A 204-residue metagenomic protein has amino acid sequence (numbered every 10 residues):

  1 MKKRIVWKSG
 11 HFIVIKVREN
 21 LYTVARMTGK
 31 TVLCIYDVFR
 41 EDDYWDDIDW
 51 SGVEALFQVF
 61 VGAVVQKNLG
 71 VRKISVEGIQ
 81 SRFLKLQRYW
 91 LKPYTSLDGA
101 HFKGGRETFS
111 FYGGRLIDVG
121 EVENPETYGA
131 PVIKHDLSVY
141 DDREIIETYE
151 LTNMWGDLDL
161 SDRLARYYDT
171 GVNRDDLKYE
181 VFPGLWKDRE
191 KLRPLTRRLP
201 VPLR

Functional and structural regions predicted by a protein language model:
M1-L56: Short N-terminal edge-element motif at the start of the domain
Y44, V53, Q58, V65-N68 (+6 more regions): Amphipathic alpha-helical interaction segments
F57-E123: Long, low-complexity intrinsically disordered regions
G104-R204: A eukaryote-biased signal for long
